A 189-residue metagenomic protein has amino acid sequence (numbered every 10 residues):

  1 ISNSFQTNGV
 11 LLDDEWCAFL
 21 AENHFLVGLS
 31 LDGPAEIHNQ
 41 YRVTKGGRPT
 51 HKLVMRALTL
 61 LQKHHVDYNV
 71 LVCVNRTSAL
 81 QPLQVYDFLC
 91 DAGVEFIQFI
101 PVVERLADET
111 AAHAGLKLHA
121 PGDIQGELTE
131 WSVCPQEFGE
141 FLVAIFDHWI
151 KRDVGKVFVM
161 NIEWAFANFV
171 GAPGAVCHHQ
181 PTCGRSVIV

Functional and structural regions predicted by a protein language model:
I1-A35: Conserved SAM/AdoMet-binding glycine-rich loop
V27-G28, V54-L58: A conserved non-catalytic segment of reverse transcriptases and RNA-directed RNA polymerases corresponding to the late
Y41-K52, T59, K63-I188: Radical SAM enzyme [4Fe-4S]-AdoMet core and its adjacent flexible, acidic and glycine-rich loops/tails across
